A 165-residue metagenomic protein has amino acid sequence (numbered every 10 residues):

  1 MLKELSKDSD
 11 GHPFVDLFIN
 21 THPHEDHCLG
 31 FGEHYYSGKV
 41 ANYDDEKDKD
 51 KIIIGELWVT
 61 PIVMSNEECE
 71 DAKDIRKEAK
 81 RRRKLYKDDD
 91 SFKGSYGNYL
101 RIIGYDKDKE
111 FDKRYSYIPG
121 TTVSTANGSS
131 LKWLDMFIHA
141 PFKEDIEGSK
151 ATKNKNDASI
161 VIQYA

Functional and structural regions predicted by a protein language model:
L2-H12: Short, basic/hydrophobic alpha-helical segments
D10-P13, L17, L29-A165: Flexible, acidic/histidine-containing loops and adjacent segments that form or flank the divalent-metal
I19-E25: Non-catalytic, solvent-exposed interaction/assembly segments
